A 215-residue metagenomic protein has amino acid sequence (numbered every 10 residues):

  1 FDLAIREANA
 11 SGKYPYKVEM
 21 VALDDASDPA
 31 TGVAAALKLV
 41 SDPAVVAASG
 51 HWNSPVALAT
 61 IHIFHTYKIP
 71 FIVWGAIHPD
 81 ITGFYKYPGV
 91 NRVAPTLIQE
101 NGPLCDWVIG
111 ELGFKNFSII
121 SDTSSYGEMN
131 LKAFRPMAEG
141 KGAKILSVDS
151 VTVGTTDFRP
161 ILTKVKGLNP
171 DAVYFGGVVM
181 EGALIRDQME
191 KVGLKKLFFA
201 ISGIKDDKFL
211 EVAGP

Functional and structural regions predicted by a protein language model:
F1-M20, E139-A143: Signal peptide-proximal N-terminal region of secreted/periplasmic/extracellular or secretory-lumen proteins
E19, K115-N116, D171-A172: Residues that mark the start of a beta-strand
M20-A22, S147-S150: A structural preference for short, hydrophobic beta-strand core positions in alpha/beta folds
A22, P29-V46, D106-W107, T156-N169: Short, well-structured alpha-helical segments in soluble
A30, A44-V148, L197-P215: Extracytoplasmic ligand/sensor domains, especially the bilobed periplasmic-binding protein
S54-H65, P170-V192: Hydrophobic alpha-helical
I145-D149, I161-K164, L168, E181-K196 (+1 more regions): Internal alpha/beta domain cores that form substrate/cofactor-binding pockets in large enzymes and binding proteins
